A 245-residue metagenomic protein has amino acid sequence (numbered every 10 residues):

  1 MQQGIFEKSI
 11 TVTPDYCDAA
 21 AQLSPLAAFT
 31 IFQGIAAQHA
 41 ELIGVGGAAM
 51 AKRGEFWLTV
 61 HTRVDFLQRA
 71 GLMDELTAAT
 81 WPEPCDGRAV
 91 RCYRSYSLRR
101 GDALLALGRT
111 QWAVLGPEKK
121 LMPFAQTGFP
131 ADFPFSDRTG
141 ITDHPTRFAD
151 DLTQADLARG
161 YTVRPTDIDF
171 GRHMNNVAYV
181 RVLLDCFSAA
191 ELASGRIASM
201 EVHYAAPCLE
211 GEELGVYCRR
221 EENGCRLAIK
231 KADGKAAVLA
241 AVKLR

Functional and structural regions predicted by a protein language model:
M1-T59, L107, L115-A198: Hot-dog-fold acyl-thioester-processing enzymes
Q3-K8, R63-D150, C208-E210, R219-R245: HotDog/MaoC-like acyl-thioester-processing domains
V60-L67, S199-Y204: Short structured motifs
D169-R245: Structured core of small recognition/catalytic domains
